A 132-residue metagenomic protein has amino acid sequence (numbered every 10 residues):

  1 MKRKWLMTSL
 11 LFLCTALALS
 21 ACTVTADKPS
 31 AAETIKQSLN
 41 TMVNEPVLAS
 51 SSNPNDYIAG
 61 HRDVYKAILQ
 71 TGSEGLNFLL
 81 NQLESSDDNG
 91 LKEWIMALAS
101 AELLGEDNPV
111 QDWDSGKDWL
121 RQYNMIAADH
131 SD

Functional and structural regions predicted by a protein language model:
M1-S9: Bacterial N-terminal signal peptides that target proteins for export
L10-T15: Hydrophobic helical h-region of N-terminal Sec-dependent signal peptides in bacterial secretory/periplasmic proteins
A18-A21: C-terminal motif of bacterial Sec signal peptides marking the signal peptidase cleavage site
T25-D132: Extended repeat-based scaffolds of very large eukaryotic assembly and lipid-transport proteins
